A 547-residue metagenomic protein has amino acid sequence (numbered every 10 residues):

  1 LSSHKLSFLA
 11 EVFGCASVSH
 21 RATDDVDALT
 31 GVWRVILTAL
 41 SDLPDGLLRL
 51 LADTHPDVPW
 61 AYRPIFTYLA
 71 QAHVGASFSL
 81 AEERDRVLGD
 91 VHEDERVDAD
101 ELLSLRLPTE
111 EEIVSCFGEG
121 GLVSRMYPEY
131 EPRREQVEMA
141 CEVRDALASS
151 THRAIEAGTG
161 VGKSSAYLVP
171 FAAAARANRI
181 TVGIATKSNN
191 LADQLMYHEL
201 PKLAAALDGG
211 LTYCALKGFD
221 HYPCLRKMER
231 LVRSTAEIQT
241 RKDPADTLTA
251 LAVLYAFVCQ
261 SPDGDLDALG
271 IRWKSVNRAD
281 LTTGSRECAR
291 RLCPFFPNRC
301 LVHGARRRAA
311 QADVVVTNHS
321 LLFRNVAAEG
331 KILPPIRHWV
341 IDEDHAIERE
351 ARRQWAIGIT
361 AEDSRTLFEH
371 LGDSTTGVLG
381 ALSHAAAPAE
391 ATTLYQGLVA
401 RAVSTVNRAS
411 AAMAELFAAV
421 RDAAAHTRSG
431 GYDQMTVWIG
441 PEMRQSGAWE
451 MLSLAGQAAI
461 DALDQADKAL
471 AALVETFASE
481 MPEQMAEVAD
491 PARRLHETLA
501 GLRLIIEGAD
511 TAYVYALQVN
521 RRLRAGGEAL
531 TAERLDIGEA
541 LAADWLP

Functional and structural regions predicted by a protein language model:
L1, T181-N190, D208-P223, P335-I347 (+1 more regions): Conserved beta-strand -> loop -> alpha-helix junction used to position metal-binding or nucleic-acid-contacting
H4-H73: Acidic, Mg2+-coordinating catalytic module of metal-dependent nucleases/exonucleases that use a two-metal-ion mechanism
P59-I113: Interdomain "pre-motor" coupling segment immediately N-terminal to P-loop NTPase/helicase cores
E93-D100, E110-G121, R179-D313, T376 (+2 more regions): A substrate-engagement module of RecA-like helicase motors
L107-I155: Conserved pre-motif I regulatory segment
A148-P170: Walker A/P-loop
A173, D193, P201, S285-R286 (+2 more regions): Signature of the SF2 helicase/ATPase Hel1-core->accessory helical subdomain module
A279-D313, F323-G330, A459-P547: A contiguous, basic/glycine-rich beta-loop/short-helix subdomain that forms a polymer-engagement track
